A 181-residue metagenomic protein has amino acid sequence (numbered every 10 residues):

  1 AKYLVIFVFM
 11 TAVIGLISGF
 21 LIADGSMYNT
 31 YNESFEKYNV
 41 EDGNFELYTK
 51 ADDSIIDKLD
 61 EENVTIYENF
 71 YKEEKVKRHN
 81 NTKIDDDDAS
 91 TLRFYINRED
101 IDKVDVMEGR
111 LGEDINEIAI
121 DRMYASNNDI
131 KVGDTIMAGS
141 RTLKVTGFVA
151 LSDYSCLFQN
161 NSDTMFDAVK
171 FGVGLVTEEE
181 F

Functional and structural regions predicted by a protein language model:
A1-F181: Membrane transport/envelope proteins' first extracytoplasmic loop
